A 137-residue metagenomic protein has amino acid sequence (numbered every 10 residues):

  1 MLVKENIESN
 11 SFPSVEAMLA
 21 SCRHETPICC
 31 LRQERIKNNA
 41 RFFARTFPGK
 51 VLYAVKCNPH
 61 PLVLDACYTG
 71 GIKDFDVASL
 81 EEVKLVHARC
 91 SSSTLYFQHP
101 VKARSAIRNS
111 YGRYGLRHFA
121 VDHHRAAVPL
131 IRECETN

Functional and structural regions predicted by a protein language model:
M1-N137: A charged N-terminal "starter" segment
